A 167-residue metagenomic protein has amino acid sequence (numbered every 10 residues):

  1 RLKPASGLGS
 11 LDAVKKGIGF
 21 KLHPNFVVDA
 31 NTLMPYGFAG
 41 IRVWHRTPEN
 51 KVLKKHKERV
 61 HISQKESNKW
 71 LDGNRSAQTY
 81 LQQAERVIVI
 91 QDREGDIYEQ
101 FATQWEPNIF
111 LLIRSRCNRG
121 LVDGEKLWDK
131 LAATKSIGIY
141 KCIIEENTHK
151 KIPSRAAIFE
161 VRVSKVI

Functional and structural regions predicted by a protein language model:
R1-I167: Conserved, well-structured functional cores that handle cations and Mg-NTP chemistry
